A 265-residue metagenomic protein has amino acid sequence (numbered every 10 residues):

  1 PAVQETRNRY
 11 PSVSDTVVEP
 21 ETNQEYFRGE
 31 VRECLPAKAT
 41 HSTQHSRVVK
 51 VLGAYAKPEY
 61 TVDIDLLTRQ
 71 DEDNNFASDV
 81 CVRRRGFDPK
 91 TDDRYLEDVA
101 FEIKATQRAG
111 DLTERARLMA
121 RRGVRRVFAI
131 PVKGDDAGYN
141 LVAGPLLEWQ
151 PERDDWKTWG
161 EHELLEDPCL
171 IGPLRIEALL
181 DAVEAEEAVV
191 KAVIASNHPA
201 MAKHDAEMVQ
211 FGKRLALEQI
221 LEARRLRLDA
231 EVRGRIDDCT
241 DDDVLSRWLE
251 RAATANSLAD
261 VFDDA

Functional and structural regions predicted by a protein language model:
P1-V209: Gly/Pro/Ser/Thr-rich low-complexity, intrinsically disordered segments predominantly at protein N-termini
V190-A265: Intrinsic-disorder/low-complexity detector
